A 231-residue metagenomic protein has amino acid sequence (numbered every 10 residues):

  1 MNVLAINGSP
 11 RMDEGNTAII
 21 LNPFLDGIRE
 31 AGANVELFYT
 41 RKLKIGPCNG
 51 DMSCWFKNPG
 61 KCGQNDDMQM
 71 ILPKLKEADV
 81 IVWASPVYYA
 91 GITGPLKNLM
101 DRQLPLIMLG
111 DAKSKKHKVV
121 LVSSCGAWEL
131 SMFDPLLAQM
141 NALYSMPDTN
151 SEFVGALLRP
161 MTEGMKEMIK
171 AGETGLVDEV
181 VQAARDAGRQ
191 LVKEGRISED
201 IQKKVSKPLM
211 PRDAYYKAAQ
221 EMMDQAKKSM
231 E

Functional and structural regions predicted by a protein language model:
M1-L106, D178-E231: N-terminal beta1-alpha1-beta2 submodule of the flavodoxin-like/Rossmannoid cofactor-binding fold
N2-A5, L121, M161-A171: A short small-residue
N34-F38, N150-R159: Short beta-strand elements in bilobed, periplasmic/extracellular small-molecule ligand-binding domains
K44, G126, R159-E163: Glycine-rich beta-alpha junction loops
C48-G50, F133-D134, E167-K170: Short aromatic-enriched loop/helix-cap "lid" or pocket-rim segments at secondary-structure transitions that line
P86-Y89, G126-L130, T174: Short, surface-exposed loop/turn motifs that are enriched in glycine and acidic residues and include a nearby proline
P95, L109-A156: Short, glycine-/small-residue-rich phosphate/pyrophosphate-handling segment
V154-E167, T174-G188, K193: A conserved mid-domain beta-alpha-beta active-site/ligand-binding segment of alpha/beta enzyme cores
